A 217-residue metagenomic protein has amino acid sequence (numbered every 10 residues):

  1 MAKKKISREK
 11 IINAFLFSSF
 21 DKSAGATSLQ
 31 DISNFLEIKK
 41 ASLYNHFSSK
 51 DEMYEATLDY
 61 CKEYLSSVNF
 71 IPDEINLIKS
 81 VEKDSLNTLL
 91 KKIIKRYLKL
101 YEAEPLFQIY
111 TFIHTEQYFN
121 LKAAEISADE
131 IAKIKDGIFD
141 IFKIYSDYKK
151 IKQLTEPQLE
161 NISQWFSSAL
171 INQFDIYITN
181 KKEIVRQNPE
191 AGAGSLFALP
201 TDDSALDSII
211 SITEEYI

Functional and structural regions predicted by a protein language model:
I6-A14: N-terminal positioning helix adjacent to the helix-turn-helix/winged-helix DNA-binding module
K10, S18-Y60: Helix-turn-helix
A56, F70-F107, E156-F166: Hydrophobic alpha-helical connector segments
K62-K83, V185, P189-G192, T201-A205: Short, flexible, glycine-rich and Lys/Arg-enriched loop motifs at helix boundaries that contact anionic partners
L65, N69, P105, L121 (+1 more regions): Short amphipathic alpha-helical interaction/hinge segments
T88, K99-H114, L121-Y148, Q164 (+1 more regions): Amphipathic alpha-helical packing segments from all-alpha helical-bundle domains
K92, K143-D147, E156, Q164-I217: C-terminal peripheral helix-coil segments that are non-catalytic and often amphipathic
